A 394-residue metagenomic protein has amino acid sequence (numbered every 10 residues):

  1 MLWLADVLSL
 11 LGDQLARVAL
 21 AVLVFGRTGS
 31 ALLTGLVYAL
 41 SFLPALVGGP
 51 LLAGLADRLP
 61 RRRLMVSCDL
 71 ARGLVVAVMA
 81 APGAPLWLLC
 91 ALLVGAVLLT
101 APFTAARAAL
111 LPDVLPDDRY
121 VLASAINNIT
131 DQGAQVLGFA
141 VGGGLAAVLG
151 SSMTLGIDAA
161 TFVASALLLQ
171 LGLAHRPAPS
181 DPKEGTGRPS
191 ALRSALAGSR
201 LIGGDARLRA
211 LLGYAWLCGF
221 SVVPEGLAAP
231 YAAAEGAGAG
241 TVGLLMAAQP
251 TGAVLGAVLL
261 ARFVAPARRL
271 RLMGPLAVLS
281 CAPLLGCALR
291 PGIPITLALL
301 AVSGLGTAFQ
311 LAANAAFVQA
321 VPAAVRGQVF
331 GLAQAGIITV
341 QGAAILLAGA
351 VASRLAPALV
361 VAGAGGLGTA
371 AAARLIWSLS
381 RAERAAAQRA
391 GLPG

Functional and structural regions predicted by a protein language model:
M1-G394: Alpha-helical transmembrane-bundle signature of multi-pass membrane transport and export proteins
